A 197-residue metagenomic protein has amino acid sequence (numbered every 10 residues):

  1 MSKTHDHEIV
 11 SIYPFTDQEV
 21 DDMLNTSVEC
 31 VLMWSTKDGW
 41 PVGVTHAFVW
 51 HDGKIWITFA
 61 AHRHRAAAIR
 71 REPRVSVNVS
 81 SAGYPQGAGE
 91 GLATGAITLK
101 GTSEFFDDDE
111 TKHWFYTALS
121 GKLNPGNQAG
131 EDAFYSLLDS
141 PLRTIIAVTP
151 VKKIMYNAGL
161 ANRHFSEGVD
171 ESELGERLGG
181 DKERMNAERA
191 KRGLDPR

Functional and structural regions predicted by a protein language model:
S2, W114-R197: C-terminal edge-of-domain segments
T4-D52: An N-terminal domain-cap segment
D6-V10, H62-G126, R189-K191: Short, structured beta-strand-loop surface elements
V31, K54-W56, S76: General beta-strand recognition
V31-D38, Q86-A88, A129-L137: Short helix-to-loop capping/linker segments positioned immediately adjacent to catalytic or ligand/cofactor-binding
M33-K37, T58, S80: A generic structural motif
G53-K54, V151: Beta-strand-connecting loop/turn residues
